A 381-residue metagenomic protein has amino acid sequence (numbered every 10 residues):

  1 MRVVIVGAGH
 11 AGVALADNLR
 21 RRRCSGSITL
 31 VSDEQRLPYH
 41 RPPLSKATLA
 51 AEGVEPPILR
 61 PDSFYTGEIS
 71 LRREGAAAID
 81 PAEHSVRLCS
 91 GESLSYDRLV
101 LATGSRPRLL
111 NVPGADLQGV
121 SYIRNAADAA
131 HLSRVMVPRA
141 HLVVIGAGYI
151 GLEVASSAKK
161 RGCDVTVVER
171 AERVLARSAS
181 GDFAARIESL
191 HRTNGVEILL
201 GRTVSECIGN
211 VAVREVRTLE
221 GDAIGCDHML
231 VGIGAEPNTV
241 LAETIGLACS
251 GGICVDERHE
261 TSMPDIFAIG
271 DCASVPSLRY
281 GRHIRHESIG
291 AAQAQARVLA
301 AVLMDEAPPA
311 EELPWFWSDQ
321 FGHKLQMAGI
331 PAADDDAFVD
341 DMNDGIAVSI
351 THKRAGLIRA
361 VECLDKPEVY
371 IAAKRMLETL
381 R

Functional and structural regions predicted by a protein language model:
M1-R2, A8, C272-E368: Mid-to-C-terminal Rossmann-like scaffold of FAD/NAD(P)H-dependent oxidoreductases
M1-S70, A155-S178: Beta1-alpha1 glycine-rich phosphate/pyrophosphate-binding loop at the start of Rossmann-like nucleotide-binding domains
V3-V4, R60-V143, R217-L219, L230-G232 (+3 more regions): FAD-binding core/adjacent interface of flavoenzyme oxidoreductases
G9-G12, G148-G151, A300: Catalytic nucleophile loop
H10, Q35, S105-P107, A127 (+3 more regions): Residue-level detector of alpha-helix initiation sites
S25-T29, S70-R87, L94, R161-V255: A Rossmann-like FAD-binding core segment of flavoenzymes
D116-R139, V211-R217, A223-A294, V298: FAD-site-proximal beta/loop scaffold in flavoenzymes
P367-R381: A short, polar/charged loop-to-alpha-helix boundary motif
